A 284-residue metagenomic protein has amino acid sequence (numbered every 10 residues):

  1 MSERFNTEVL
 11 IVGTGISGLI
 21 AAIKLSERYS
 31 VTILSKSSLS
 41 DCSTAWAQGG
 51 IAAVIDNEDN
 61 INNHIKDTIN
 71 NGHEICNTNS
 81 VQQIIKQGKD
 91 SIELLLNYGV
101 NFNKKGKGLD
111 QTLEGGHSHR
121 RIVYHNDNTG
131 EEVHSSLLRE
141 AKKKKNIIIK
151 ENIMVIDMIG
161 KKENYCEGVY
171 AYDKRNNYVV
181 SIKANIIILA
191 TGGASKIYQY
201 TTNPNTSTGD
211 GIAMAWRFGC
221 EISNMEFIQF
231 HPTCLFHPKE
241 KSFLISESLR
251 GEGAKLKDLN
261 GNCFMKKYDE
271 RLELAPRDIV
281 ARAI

Functional and structural regions predicted by a protein language model:
R4-T7, N176-I186: Core beta-strand elements of the Rossmann-like FAD/NAD(P) dinucleotide-binding domain in flavoenzyme oxidoreductases
V9-I33: N-terminal Rossmann-like FAD-binding beta1-loop-alpha1 element of flavoenzymes
I11, G15-I16, S38, N128 (+1 more regions): Residue-level detector of alpha-helix initiation sites
S26-I51, N57: Glycine-rich FAD pyrophosphate-binding loop
L39, M214, C220-I284: An anion/pyrophosphate-binding glycine-rich loop and adjacent beta-alpha core in soluble alpha-beta enzymes
A52-I84: Glycine-rich active-site loop/strand segments that organize a redox cofactor
N71-Q111: Rossmann-like flavin
L96-Y178, A190, C234-H237: Conserved redox-cofactor binding core of oxidoreductases
